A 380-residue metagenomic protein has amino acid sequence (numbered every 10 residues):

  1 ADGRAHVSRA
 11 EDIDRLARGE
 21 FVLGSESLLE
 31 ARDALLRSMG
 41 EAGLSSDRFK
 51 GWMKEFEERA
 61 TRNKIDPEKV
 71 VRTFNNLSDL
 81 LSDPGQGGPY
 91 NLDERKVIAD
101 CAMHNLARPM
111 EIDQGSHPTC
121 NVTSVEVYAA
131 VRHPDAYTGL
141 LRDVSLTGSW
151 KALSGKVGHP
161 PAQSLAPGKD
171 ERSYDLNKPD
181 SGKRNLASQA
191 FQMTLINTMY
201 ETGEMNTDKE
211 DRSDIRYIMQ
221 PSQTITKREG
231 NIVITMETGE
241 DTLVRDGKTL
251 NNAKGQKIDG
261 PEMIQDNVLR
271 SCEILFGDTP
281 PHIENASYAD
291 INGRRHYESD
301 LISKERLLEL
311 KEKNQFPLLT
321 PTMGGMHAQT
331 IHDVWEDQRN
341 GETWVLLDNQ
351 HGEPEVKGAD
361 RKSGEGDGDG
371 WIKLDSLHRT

Functional and structural regions predicted by a protein language model:
D2-E111: Non-catalytic, low-structured ubiquitin/UBL-interacting segments
E20, R32-D33, M39-G40, L81 (+6 more regions): Generic low-complexity, intrinsically disordered sequence content enriched in small uncharged/hydrophobic residues
S27, A31, L35, E41 (+3 more regions): Active-site signature of cysteine proteases
A31, V70-T73, S116, N121-V125: Stable alpha-helical elements in mature extracytoplasmic
N63, T147-G148, K313-Q315: Short loop/turn hinge sites at secondary-structure boundaries
S82-P89, E171, L250, K362-E365: Surface-exposed intrinsically disordered loops and tails
I112-P118, H332: An amphipathic, hydrophobic-aromatic interaction surface with interspersed Lys/Arg that forms lipid/phosphate-bearing
P118, T123-H133, Y137-D300: Cysteine-nucleophile protease catalytic domains, especially the papain-like/related folds used in DUB/UBL proteases
